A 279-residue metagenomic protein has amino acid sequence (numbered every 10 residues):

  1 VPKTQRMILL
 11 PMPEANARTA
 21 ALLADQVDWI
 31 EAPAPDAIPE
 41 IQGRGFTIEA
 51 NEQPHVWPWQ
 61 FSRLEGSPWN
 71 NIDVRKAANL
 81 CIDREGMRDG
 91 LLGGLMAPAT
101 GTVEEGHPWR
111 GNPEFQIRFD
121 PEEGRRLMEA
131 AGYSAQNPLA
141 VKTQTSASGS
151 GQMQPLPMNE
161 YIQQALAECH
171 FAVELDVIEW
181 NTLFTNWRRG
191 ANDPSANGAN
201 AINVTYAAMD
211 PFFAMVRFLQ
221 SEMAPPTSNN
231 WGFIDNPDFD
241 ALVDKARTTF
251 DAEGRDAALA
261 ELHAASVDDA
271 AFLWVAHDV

Functional and structural regions predicted by a protein language model:
V1, Q53-A77, C81, G90 (+2 more regions): A bilobed periplasmic-binding-protein/Venus flytrap-type ligand-binding module shared by bacterial periplasmic
V1-E40, A172-E174: Ligand-site clamp/hinge motif
V27-P33, P194-V204, W274: Paired acidic/hydrophobic, glycine-rich loop segments that form the ligand-binding mouth/hinge of periplasmic-binding
I38-A50, P194-A199, P211-S228: Ligand-binding "clamshell"
T47-S62, G106, M223-D240: Periplasmic-binding protein-like
D73-K76, L80, R88-D89, E168-T185 (+1 more regions): Extracytoplasmic/peripheral linker and loop segments enriched in polar/acidic and small residues with frequent Thr/Pro
P98-A131, A147-M158: Structural transition elements
E129-A208, W231, A252: Ligand/substrate-recognition segments at binding pockets and active sites
